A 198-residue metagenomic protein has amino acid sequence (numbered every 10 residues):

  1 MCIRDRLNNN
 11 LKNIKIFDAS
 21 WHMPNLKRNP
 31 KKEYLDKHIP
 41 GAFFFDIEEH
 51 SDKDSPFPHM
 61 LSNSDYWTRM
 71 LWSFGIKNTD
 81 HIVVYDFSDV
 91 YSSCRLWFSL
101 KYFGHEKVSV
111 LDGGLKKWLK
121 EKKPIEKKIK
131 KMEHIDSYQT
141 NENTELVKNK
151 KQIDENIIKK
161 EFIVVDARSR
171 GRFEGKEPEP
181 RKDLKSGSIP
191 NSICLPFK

Functional and structural regions predicted by a protein language model:
R4-K198: Cytosolic catalytic domains that perform sulfur/thiol-centered chemistry
